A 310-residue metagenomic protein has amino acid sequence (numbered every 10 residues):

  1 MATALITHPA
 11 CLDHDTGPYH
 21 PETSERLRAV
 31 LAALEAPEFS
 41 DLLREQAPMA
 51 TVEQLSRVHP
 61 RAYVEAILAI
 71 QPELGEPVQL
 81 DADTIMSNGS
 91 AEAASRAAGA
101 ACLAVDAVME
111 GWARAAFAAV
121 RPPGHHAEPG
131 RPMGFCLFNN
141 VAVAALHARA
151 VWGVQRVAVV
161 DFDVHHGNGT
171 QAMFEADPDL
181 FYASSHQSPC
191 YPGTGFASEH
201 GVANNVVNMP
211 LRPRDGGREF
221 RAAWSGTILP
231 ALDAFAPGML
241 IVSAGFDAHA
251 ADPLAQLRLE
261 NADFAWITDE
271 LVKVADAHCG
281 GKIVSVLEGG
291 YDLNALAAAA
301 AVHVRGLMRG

Functional and structural regions predicted by a protein language model:
M1-V160, H165-G310: HDAC/HDAC-like amidohydrolase catalytic core signature
